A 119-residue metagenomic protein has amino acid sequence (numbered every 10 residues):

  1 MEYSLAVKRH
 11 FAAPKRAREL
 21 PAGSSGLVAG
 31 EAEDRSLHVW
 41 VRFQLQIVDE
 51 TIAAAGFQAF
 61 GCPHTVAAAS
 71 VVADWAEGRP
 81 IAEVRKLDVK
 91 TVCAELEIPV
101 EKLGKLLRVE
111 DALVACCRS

Functional and structural regions predicted by a protein language model:
M1-S119: Domain-level signature for proteins that mediate thiol-based redox and metal-cofactor handling
